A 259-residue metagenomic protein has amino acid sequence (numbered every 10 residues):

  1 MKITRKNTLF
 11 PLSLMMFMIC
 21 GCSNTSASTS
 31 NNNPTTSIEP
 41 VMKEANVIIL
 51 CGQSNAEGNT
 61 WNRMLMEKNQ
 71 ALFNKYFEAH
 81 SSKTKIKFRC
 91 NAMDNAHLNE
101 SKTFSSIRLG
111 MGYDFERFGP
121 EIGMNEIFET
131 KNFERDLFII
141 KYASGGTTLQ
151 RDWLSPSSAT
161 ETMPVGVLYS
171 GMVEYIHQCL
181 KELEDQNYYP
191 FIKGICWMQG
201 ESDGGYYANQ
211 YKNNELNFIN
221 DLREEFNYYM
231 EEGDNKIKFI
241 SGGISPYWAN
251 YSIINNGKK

Functional and structural regions predicted by a protein language model:
K2, M16-I19: Position-driven detector of the extreme protein N-terminus
K2-P11: Bacterial N-terminal signal peptides that target proteins for export
T4, S23-T25, I240-S241, N250: Solvent-exposed, well-ordered amphipathic alpha-helical segments that flank/support binding or catalytic loops
P11-L12, N59: A periodicity- and composition-biased signal for non-globular, repetitive helical segments
L12, I19-V41: Bacterial Sec-dependent N-terminal signal peptides
L14-M15, A45: Exposed boundary/loop context
N33-K259: Cell-envelope and extracellular/periplasmic
